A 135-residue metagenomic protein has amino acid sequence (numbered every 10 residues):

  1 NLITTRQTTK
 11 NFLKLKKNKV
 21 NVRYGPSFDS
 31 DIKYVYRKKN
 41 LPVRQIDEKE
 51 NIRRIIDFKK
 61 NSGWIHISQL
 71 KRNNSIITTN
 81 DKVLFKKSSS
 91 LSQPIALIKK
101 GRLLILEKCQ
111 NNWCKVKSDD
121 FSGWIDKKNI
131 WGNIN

Functional and structural regions predicted by a protein language model:
N1-Y24, V35-K39, I46-K87, L91-R102 (+3 more regions): SH3-family beta-barrel domains
